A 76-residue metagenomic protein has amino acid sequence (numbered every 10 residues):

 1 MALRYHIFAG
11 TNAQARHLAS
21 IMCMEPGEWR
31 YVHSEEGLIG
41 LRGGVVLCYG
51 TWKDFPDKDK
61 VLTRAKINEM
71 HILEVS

Functional and structural regions predicted by a protein language model:
M1-S76: Short, flexible loop motifs at catalytic/binding sites
